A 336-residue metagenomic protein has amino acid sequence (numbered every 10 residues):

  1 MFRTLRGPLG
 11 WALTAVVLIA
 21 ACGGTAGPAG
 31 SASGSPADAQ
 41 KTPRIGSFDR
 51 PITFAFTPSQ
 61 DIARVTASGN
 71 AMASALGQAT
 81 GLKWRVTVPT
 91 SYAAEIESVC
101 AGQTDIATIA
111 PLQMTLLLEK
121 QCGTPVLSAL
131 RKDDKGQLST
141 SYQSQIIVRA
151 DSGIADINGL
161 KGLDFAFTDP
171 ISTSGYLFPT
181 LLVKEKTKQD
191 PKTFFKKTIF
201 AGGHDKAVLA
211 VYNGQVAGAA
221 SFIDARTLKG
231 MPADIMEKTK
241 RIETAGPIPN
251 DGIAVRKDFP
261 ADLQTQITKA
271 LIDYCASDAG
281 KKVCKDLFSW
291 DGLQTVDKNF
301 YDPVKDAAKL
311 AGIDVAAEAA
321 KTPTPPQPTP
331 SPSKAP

Functional and structural regions predicted by a protein language model:
M1-A12: Bacterial N-terminal signal peptides that target proteins for export
C22-A26: Bacterial signal peptide processing site
P36, Q40-A55, Q60-A67, A71 (+2 more regions): An extracytoplasmic/periplasmic, membrane-proximal ligand-sensing/linker region
D49, T53-G77, P89, L112 (+5 more regions): Bilobed "Venus flytrap"/periplasmic-binding protein-like clamshell domains and structurally analogous long
P89-A101: Acidic helix-start/capping segments at beta-turn-to-alpha-helix junctions
T108-C122, K184-E185, A210-E237: A ligand-binding cleft/hinge motif common to bilobed small-molecule-binding domains
T124-S139, K229-P247: Short beta-strand->loop
